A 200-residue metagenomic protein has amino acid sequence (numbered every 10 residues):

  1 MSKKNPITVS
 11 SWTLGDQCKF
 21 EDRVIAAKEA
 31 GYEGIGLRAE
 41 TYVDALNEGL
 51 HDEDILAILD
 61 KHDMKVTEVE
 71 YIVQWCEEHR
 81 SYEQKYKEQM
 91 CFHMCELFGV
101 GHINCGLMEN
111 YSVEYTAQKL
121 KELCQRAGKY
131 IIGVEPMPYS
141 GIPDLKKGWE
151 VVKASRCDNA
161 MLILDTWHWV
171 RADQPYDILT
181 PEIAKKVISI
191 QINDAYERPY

Functional and structural regions predicted by a protein language model:
M1-V100, N159-M161, K185, E197: N-terminal pre-domain/capping segments
V9, L37-R38, C105, V134 (+2 more regions): Conserved beta-strand positions
T13-D16, E40-T41, L107-Y111, P138-S140 (+1 more regions): Short beta->alpha connector loops
E21, I58-K65, W75-L162, R171: Active-site acidic/histidine proton-transfer and metal-coordination neighborhood in alpha/beta enzyme cores
L46, H79-Y82, I142-W149, H168-Y200: Gly/Pro-rich active-site loop or hairpin
